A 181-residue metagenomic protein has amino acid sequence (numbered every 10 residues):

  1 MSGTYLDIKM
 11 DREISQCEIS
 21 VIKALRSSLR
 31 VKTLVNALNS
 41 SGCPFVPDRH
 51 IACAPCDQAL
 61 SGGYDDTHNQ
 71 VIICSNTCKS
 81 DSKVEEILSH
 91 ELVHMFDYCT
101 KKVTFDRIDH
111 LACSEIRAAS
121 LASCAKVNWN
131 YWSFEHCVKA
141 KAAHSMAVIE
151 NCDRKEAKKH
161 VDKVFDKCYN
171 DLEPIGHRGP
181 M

Functional and structural regions predicted by a protein language model:
S2-D48, A52-I72, S82, C99-M181: Metalloprotease/metallohydrolase-associated module, dominated by Zn2+-dependent proteases
E86-Y98: Active-site recognition of the HExxH zinc-binding catalytic motif
